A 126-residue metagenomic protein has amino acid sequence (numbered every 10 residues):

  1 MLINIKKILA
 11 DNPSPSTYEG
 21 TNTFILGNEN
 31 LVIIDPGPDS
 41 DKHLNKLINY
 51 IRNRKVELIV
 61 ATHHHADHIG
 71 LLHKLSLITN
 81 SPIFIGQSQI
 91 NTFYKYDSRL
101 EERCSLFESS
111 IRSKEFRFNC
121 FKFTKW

Functional and structural regions predicted by a protein language model:
M1-R54: Conserved beta-strand hairpin/beta-sheet module of binuclear metal-dependent hydrolase folds, prominently
P38-W126: Active-site HxH/HxHxD metal-binding segment of metal-dependent hydrolases
